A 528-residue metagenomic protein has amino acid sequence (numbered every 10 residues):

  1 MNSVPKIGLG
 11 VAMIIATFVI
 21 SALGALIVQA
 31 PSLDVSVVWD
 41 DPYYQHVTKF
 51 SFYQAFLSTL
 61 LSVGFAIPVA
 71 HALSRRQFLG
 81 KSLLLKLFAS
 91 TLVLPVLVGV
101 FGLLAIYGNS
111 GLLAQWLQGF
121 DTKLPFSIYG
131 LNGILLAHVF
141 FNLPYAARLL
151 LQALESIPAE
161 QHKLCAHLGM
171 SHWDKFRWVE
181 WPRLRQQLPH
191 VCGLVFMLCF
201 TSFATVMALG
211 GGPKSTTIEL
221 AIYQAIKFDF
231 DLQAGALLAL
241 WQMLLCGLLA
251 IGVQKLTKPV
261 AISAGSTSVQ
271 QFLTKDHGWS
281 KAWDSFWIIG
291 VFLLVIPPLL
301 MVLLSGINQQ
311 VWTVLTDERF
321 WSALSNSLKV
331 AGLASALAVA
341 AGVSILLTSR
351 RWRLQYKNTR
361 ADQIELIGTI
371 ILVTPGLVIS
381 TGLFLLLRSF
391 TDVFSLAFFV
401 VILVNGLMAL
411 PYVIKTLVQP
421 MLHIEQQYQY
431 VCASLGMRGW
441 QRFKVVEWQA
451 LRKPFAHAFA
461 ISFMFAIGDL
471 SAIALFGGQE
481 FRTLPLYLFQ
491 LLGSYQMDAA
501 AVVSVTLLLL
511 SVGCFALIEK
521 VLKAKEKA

Functional and structural regions predicted by a protein language model:
N2-L33, P42-E155, R183-G210, L237-Q254 (+6 more regions): Membrane-water interface segments at the C-terminal ends of transmembrane alpha-helices in multi-pass inner-membrane
L26-V37, G108-F120, G210-E219, V260-S268 (+3 more regions): Peri-membrane helix termini and adjoining interfacial loops of integral membrane proteins
V37, L85, Q118, A159-H167 (+11 more regions): Short amphipathic alpha-helical coupling elements at transmembrane boundaries
Y44, Q161, M170, F203 (+6 more regions): Membrane-helix interface/capping residues of multi-pass secondary transporters
A105, A204-F230, L470-M497: Glycine-rich helix-loop "coupling/hinge" segments at transmembrane-helix boundaries in multipass transporters
L168-M170, P182, L435-M437, Q449: Glycine/proline-centered hinge or cleavage motifs at structural transition points of membrane proteins
L256-W287: Flexible interhelical linker loops that connect adjacent transmembrane helices in multi-pass membrane transporters
A261-L273, L354-Q355, V521-A528: Short cytosolic juxtamembrane segments of multi-pass membrane proteins
